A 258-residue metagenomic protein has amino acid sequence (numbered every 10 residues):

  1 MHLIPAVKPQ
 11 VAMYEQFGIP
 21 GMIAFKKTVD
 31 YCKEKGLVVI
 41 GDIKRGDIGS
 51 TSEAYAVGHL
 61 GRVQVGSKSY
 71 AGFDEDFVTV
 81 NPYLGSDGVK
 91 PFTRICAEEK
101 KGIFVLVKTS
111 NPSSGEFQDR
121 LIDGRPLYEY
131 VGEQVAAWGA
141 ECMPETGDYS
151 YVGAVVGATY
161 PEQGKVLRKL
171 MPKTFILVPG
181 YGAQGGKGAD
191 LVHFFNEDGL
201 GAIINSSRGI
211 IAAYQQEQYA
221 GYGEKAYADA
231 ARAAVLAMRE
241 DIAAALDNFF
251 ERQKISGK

Functional and structural regions predicted by a protein language model:
H2, I23-E34, A54, G58 (+5 more regions): Alpha-helical scaffolding segments of alpha/beta enzyme cores, especially the outer helices of TIM-barrel or partial
L3-I4, P9-A71, Q163: N-terminal active-site wall of soluble small-molecule enzyme domains
I4, D74-D76, A97-I103, D148 (+2 more regions): Glycine-enriched alpha-helix->loop->beta-strand junction motifs that scaffold or abut catalytic
V7, D42, V78, G180 (+1 more regions): Conserved, mostly hydrophobic/aromatic
V11-E15, R45-D47, P82-L84, T109-N111 (+3 more regions): Active-site-proximal loop/turn and secondary-structure-junction residues that shape catalytic pockets, frequently
D47-V152: Conserved anion-binding
A154, A158-N205, G209-Q216: A C-terminal functional module that forms or caps the active site or interfaces directly with catalytic machinery
L191-E197, A212-Q253: C-terminal helical cap(s) of enzyme catalytic domains, especially alpha/beta-barrels
